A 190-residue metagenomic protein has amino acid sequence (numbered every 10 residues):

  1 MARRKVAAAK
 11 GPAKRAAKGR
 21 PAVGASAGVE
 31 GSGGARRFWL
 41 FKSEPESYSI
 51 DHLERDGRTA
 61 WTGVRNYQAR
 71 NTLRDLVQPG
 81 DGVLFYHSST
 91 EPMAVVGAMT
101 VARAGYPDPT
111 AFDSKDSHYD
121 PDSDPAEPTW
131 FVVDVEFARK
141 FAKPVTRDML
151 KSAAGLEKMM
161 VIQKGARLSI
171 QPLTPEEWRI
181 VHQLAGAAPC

Functional and structural regions predicted by a protein language model:
A2-P79, E177, A188-C190: Compositionally biased, charged N-terminal/linker segments
R37, G57, G63, P79-D81 (+3 more regions): A generic structural signal for short beta-strands and their flanking turns/coil linkers
K42-E44, Y86, A138, G165 (+1 more regions): Structured loops at beta-to-helix junctions and adjacent beta-edge loops in soluble globular domains
L84-F85, T100: Hydrophobic beta-strand signal
Y86-M93: Short, charged beta-turn/beta-strand-edge "cap" motif at the junction between a beta-strand and an adjacent loop
G97-L168: Aromatic- and Lys/Arg-enriched surface recognition patch
S169-C190: Charged phosphate-binding loop/patch that engages nucleotide di/tri-phosphates or the phosphate backbone of nucleic
